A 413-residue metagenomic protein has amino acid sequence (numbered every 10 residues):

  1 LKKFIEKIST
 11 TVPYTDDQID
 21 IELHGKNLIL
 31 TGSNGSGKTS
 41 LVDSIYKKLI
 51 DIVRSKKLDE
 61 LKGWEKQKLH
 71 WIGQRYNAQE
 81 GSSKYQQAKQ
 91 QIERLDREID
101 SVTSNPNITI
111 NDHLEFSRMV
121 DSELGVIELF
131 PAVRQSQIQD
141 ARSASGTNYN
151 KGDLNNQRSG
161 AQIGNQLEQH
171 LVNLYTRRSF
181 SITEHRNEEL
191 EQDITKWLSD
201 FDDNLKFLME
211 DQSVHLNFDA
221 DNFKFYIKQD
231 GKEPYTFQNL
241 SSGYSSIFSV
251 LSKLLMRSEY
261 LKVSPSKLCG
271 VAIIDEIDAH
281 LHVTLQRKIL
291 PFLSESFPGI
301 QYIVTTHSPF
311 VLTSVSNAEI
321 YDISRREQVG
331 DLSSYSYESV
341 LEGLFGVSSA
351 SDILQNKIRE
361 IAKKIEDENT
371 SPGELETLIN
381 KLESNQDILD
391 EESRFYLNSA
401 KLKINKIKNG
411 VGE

Functional and structural regions predicted by a protein language model:
L1-S55, K224-A350: Switch/communication elements of ASCE P-loop NTPase nucleotide-binding domains
K2, S9, D100, S104 (+2 more regions): Extended helical coiled-coil dimerization/tether regions that scaffold and oligomerize large DNA-maintenance assemblies
D43-E123: Conserved P-loop NTP-binding catalytic core
G73, N107-K206: Coupling/switch segment of ABC-type P-loop NTPase heads
R75, L261, I365-N369: Secondary-structure edge/capping motif, primarily at the C-terminal ends of alpha-helices and the immediately following
E128-P131, S213-F218, Y226, V304 (+1 more regions): A structural signal for short, well-ordered beta-strand segments and their strand-loop junctions that often border
D193-W197, S246, L285, I353 (+1 more regions): Soluble or luminal CAZymes and related metallo-dependent hydrolases
P291, E295, F310-E413: RecA-like P-loop NTPase motor core
